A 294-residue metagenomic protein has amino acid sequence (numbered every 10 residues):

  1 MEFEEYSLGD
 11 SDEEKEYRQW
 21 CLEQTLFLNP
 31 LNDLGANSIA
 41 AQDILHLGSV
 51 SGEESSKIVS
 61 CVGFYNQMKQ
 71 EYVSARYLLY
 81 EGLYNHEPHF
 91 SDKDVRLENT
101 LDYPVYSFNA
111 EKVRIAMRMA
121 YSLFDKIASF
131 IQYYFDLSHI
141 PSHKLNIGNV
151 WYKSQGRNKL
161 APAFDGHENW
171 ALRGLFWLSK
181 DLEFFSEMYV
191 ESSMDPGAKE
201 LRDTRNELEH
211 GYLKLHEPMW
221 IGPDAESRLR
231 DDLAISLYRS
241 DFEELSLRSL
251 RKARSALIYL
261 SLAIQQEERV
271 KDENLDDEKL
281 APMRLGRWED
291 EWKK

Functional and structural regions predicted by a protein language model:
M1-V113, E226, N274-A281: Charged alpha-helical initiation segments
E13, K57-S60, F64, E71 (+5 more regions): Alpha-helical structural motif
K57, F64, D241, L245-K294: Long alpha-helical rod scaffolds of large eukaryotic non-enzymatic complex subunits
C61-F64, M68-N85, A116, A120-L123 (+7 more regions): Amphipathic alpha-helices that form helix-helix packing interfaces
V95, N99, P141-N158, E226-Y238 (+1 more regions): Eukaryote-specific, cytoplasm-facing alpha-helical/coiled-coil scaffolding segments in long proteins
E98-R202, H210-G211, E217: Short non-catalytic regulatory patches outside canonical folded cores
E187-E200, T204-I264, E268: Charge-enriched, short contiguous segments at helix-coil
